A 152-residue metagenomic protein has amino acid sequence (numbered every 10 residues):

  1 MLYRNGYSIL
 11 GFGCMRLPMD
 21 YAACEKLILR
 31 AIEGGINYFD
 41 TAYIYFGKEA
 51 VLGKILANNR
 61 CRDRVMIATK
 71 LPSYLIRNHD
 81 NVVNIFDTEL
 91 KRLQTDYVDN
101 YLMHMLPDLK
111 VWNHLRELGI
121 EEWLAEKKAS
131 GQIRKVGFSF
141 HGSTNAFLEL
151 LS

Functional and structural regions predicted by a protein language model:
M1-V65, W123, A129: N-terminal binding-site loop/beta-alpha segment at the start of enzyme catalytic domains that lines or forms
L10-A23, K70-N81, L109-N113: Active-site mouth loops of central-metabolism enzymes
F12, F39, L52, I67 (+3 more regions): Conserved, mostly hydrophobic/aromatic
M15-L17, A42-I44, K70-Y74, M103-L106 (+1 more regions): Active-site beta-loop-alpha junctions enriched in small/polar residues
E33, N78-S152: Glycine/proline-rich, positively charged, aromatic-decorated active-site loop/lid region on the catalytic face
D40-F46, L71-P72, Y97-Y101, G131-I133: Short C-terminal domain-edge/linker segments immediately following a structured domain
N58-V83, M103-P107: Structural motif corresponding to the early beta-alpha repeats
